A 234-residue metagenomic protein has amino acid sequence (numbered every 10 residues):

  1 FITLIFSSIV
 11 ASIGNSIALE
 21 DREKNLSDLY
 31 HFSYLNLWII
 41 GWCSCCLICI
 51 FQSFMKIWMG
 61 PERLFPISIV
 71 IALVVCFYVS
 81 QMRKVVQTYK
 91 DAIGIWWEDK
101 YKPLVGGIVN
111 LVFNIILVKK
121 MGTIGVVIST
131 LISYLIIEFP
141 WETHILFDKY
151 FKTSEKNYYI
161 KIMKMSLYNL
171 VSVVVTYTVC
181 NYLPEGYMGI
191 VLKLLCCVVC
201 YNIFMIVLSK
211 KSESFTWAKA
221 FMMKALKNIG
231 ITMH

Functional and structural regions predicted by a protein language model:
F1-S33, Q87-A92: Helix-loop junctions and terminal segments of transmembrane helices in multi-pass membrane transport/translocation
I2, S27-S80, L111-I115, K119 (+1 more regions): Alpha-helical transmembrane segments of multi-pass membrane transport and lipid-handling proteins
T3-S7, S68-G94, E98-V118, T123-K149 (+1 more regions): Short runs within selected transmembrane alpha-helices of multi-pass transporters and secretion channels
S12, E20-S27, I145-M163, T216-A220: Interhelical loop/hinge segments that connect adjacent transmembrane helices in multipass membrane
L47, T88, N114, V118 (+5 more regions): Structural signal for membrane-spanning alpha-helices in multi-pass inner-membrane proteins, emphasizing helix cores
F65-I69, N157, K161, M165 (+2 more regions): Residue-level signature of transmembrane alpha-helical entry/exit and packing/kink sites in multi-pass membrane
L104-N110, I162-Y177: Hydrophobic membrane-spanning alpha-helices of multi-pass integral membrane proteins
T153-S154, Y177-H234: Membrane-proximal transmembrane or re-entrant/amphipathic helices at the cytosolic face
